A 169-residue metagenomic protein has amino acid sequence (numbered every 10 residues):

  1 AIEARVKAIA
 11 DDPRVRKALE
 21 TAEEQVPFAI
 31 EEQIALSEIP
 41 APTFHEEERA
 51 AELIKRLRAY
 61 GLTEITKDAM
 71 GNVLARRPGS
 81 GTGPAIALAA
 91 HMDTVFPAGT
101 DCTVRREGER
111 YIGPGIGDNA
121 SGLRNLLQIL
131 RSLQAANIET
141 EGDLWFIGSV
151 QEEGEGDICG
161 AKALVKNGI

Functional and structural regions predicted by a protein language model:
A4-R110: Acidic/His- and Gly-rich active-site-bordering loop/insert found across diverse amide/peptide-bond hydrolases
R110, G115-I169: Acidic/histidine-rich catalytic neighborhood of metal-dependent amide-processing enzymes
